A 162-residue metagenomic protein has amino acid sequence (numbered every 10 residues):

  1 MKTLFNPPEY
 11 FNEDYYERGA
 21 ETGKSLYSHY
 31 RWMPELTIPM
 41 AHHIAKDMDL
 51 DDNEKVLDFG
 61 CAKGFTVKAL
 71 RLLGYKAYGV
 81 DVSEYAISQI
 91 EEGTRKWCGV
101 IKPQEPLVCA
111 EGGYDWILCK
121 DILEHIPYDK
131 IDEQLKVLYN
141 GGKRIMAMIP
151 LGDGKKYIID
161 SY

Functional and structural regions predicted by a protein language model:
M1-G112, W116, D129-L135, Y162: Conserved N-terminal segment of class I S-adenosyl-L-methionine
E84, G152-D153: Conserved beta-strand edge residues that scaffold enzyme active sites
W116-I122: A short beta-strand submotif of the Rossmann-like class I SAM-dependent methyltransferase core that lines
L123, D132, L151: Flexible, active-site-proximal loop/turn residues at the rims of small-molecule/cofactor binding pockets and catalytic
I126: Catalytic P-loop NTPase motifs of RecA-like helicase/translocase cores
L138: Class I S-adenosylmethionine-dependent transferase superfamily signal
G142-L151: Conserved beta-strand signature within the Rossmann-like core of class I S-adenosyl-L-methionine
D153-Y162: Acceptor-substrate binding/catalytic loop of class I
